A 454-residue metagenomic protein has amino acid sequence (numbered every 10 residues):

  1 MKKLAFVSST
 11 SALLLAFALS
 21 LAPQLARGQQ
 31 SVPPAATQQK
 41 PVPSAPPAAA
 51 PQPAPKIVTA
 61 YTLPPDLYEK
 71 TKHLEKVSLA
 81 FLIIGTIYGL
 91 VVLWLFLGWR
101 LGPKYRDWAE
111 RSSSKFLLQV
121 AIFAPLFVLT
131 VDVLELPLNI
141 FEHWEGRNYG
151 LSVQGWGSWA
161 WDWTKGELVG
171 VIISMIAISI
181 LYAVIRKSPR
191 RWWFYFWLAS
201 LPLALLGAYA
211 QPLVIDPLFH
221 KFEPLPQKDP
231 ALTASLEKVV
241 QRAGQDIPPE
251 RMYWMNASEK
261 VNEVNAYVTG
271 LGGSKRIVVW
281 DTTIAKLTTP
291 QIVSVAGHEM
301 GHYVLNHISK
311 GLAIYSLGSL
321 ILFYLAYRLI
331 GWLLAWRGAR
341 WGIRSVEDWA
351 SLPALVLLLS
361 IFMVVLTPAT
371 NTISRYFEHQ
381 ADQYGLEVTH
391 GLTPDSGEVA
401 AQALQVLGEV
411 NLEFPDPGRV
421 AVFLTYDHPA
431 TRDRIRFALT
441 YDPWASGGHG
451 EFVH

Functional and structural regions predicted by a protein language model:
M1-L4: Positively charged n-region of N-terminal signal peptides that target proteins for export
F6-S8, H302: A compositional/structural signature marking long, glycine- and acidic/polar-rich segments with frequent tryptophans
S8-S9, T440: A periodicity- and composition-biased signal for non-globular, repetitive helical segments
S9-A22: Bacterial N-terminal signal peptides
P23-G28: Boundary at the C-terminal end of the N-terminal hydrophobic targeting segment
V32-L97, P103-V346, S360-H454: Polar-ligand-bearing catalytic/cofactor-coordination segments of membrane-embedded or membrane-tethered inner-membrane
V346-V356: N-terminal signal-anchor/signal peptide hydrophobic helix marking the start of the first transmembrane segment
